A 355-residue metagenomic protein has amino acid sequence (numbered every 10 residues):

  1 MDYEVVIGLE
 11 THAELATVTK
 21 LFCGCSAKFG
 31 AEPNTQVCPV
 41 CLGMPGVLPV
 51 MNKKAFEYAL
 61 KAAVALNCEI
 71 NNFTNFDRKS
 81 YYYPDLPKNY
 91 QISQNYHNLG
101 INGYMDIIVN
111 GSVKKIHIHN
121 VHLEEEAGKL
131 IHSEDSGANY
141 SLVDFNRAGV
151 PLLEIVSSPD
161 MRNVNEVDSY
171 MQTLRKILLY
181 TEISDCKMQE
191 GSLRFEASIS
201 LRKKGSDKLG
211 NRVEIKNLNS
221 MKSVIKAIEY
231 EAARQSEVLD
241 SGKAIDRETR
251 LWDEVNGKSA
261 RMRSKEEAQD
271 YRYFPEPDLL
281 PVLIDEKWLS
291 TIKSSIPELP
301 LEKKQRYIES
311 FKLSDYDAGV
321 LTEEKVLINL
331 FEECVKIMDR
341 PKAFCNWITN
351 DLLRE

Functional and structural regions predicted by a protein language model:
M1-E298, D315, K336-R340, N350-R354: Basic, nucleic-acid-interacting segments
E298-L330, C334: Long, charged low-complexity interaction segments
K312, V326, F344, I348 (+1 more regions): Solvent-exposed aromatic/hydrophobic patches embedded in short alpha-helical segments
D317, L330, R340-I348: Residue-level detector of well-ordered alpha-helical segments, enriched for hydrophobic/aromatic packing positions
